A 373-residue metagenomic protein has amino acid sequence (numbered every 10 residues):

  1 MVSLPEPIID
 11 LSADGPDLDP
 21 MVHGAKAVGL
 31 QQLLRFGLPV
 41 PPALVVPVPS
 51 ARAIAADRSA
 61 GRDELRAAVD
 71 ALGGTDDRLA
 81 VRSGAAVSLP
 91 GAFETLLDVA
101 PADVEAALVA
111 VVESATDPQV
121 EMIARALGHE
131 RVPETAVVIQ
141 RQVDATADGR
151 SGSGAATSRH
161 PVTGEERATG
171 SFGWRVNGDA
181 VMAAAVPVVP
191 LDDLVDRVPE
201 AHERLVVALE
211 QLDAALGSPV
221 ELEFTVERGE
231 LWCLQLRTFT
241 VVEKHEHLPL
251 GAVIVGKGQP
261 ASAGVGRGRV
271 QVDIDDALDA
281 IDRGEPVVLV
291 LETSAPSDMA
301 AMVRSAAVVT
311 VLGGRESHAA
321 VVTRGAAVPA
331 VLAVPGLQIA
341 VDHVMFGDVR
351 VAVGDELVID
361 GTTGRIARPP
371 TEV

Functional and structural regions predicted by a protein language model:
M1-Q140, V253-E292, V334-A340, G347 (+3 more regions): N-terminal beta-alpha lobe that positions the nucleotide/phosphoryl donor in ATP/NTP-coupled carboxylate activation
A27-V28, E94-A107, A145-E200, Q235-Q259 (+4 more regions): Extended active-site and interfacial segments that coordinate phosphate-rich ligands in large catalytic machineries
P39, P219, A327-P329: Residue-level detector of anion-binding/catalytic polar loops
E64, V104-I123, R131, P190-T225: A long amphipathic alpha-helix within ATP-dependent nucleotide-binding catalytic cores
S158, L278-A280, P296-M299, F346-R350: Short, surface-exposed secondary-structure edge patches
L194-D196, L291-E292, P296: Generic long, charged, amphipathic alpha-helical segments
G217-T240: Conserved metal-phosphate-binding beta-hairpin within the catalytic cores of diverse ATP-dependent phosphoryl-transfer
L222-F224, G354-G361: Flexible glycine-rich surface loops and low-complexity tracts that mediate binding to linear polymers
